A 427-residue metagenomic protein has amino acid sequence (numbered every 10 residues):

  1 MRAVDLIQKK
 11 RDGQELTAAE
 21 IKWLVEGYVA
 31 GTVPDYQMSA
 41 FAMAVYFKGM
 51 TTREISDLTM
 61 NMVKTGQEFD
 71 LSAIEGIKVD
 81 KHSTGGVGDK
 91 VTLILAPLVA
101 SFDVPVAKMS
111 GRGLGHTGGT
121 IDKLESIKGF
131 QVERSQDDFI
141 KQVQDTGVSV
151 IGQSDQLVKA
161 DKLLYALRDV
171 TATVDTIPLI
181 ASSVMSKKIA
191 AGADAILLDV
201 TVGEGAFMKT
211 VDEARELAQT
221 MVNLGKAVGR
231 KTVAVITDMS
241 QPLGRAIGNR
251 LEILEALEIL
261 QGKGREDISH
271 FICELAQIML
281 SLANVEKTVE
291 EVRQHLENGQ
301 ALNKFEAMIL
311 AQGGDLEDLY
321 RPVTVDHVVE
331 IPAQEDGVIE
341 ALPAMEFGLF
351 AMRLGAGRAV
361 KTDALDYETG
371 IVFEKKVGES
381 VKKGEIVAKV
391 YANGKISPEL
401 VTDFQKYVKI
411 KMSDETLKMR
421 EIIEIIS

Functional and structural regions predicted by a protein language model:
M1-G88, I127, A307-A311, I423-S427: Acidic, glycine/proline-rich low-complexity segments that act as flexible tails and inter-domain linkers
D5, K10, E15-T17, E68-F69 (+5 more regions): Well-ordered secondary-structure scaffolds
F47-K48, L93-A107, K187-G192, A227-V228 (+1 more regions): Alpha-helix C-terminal capping segments
I77-A100, V104-H116: Glycine/serine-rich anion-binding loops at beta->alpha junctions that coordinate negatively charged ligand groups
T92, S110, T117-D122, S154 (+3 more regions): Short acidic, glycine/serine/threonine-rich loops at helix termini
M109, V143, I151-Q153, V184 (+2 more regions): Short beta-strand segments
K123-S149, Q219-G225, G229: A glycine-rich helix N-cap at a beta->alpha junction
Q144-A193: Phosphate/diphosphate-binding glycine-rich loops and adjacent basic-rich segments that engage nucleotide
